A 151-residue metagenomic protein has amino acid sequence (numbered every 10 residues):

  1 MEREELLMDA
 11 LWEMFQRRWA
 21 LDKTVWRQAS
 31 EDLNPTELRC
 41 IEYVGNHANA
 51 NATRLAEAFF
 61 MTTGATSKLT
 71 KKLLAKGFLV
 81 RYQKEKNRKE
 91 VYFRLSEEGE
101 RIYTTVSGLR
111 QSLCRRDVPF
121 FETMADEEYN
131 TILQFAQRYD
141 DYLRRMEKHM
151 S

Functional and structural regions predicted by a protein language model:
M1-D32: N-terminal leader segment of winged-helix/HTH proteins
M1-E2, E127-S151: C-terminal regulatory/oligomerization modules of transcriptional regulators
F15-W19, A48, D140-R144: A structural signal for well-ordered alpha-helices, especially hydrophobic packing surfaces of coiled-coils
L21-T62: N-terminal helix-turn-helix DNA-binding core of bacterial DNA-binding proteins
G45-N46, A58, S112, P119 (+2 more regions): Alpha-helical structural segments
K72-N130: Charged, amphipathic alpha-helical coiled-coil/dimerization segments
